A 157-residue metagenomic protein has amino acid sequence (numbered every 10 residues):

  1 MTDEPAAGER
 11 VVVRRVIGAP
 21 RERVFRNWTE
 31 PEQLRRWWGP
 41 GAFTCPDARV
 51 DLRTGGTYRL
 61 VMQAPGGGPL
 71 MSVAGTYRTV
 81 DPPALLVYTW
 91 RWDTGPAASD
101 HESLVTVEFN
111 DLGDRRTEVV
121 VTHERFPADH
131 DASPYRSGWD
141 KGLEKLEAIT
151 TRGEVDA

Functional and structural regions predicted by a protein language model:
M1-T44: Hydrophobic ligand-binding cavity/cleft-lining segments
G8-R14, R21, T57, S72 (+3 more regions): Intrinsic-disorder/low-complexity, polar/charged segments enriched in Ser/Thr/Lys/Arg/Asp/Glu/Gln
V12-V13, E32-L70, E154-A157: Short beta-edge strand/loop motif at the mouth of beta-sheet-based domains
R15, D47-V50, V73-T79, S103-D111: Hydrophobic/aromatic beta-strand elements that line small-molecule binding cavities or substrate pockets in beta-rich
R21-E22, D51-R53, R78-L85, E108-E118: A short, structured loop/turn motif at beta-sheet edges
V24, L34, Y58, Y77 (+4 more regions): Hydrophobic pocket/interface hotspot
R59-P83, Y88: Helix-adjacent hinge/juxtasegments
T89-D140: Beta-strand/loop substructures that line and gate deep hydrophobic ligand-binding cavities in soluble
